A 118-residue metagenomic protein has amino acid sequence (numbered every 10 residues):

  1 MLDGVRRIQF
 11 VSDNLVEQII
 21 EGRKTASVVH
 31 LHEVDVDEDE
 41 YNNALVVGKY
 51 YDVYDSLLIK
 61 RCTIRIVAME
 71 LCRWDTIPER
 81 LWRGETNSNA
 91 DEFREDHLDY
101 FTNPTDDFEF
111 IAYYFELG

Functional and structural regions predicted by a protein language model:
M1-G118: Mixed-charge, low-complexity intrinsically disordered regions
